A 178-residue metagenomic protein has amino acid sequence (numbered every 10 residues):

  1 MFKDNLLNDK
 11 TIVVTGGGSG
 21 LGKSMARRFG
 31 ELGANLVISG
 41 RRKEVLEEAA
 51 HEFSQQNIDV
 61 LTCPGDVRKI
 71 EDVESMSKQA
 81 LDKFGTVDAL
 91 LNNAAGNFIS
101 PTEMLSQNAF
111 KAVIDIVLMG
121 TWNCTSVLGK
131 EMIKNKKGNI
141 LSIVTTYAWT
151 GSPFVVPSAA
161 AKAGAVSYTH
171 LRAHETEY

Functional and structural regions predicted by a protein language model:
T11, G18-S19: Conserved glycine-rich cofactor-binding loop
P64-M76, Q107: The beta1-alpha1 cofactor-binding region of Rossmann-like NAD(H)/NADP(H)-dependent oxidoreductases
P101-T102, S106-I114: Substrate-binding pocket helix/loop in short-chain dehydrogenase/reductase
L105, G151-A159, L171: Active-site loop-to-helix junction immediately N-terminal to the catalytic Tyr of the SDR YXXXK motif in Rossmann-fold
T125, A161: Active-site helix of classical SDR
T145: Residue(s) in the substrate-gating loop at a strand-loop-helix junction that position the organic substrate next
T169-Y178: Conserved small/polar residues in nucleotide/adenosyl-binding loops
